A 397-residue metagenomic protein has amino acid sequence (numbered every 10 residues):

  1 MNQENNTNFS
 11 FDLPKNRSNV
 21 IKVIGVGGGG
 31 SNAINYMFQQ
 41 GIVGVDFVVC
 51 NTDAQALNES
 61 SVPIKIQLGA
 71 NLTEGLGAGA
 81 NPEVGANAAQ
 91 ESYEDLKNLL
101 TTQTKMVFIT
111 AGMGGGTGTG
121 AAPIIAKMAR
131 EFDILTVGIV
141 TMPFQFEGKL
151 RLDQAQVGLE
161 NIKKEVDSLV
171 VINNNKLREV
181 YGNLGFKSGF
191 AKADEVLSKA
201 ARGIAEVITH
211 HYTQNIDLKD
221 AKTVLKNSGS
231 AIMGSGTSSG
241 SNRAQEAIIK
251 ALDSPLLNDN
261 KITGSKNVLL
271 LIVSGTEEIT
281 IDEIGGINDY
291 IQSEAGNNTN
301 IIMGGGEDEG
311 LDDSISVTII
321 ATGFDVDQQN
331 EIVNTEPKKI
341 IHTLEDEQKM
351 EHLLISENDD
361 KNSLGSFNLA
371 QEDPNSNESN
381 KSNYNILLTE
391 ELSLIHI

Functional and structural regions predicted by a protein language model:
M1-M113, T117-D194, A200, K219-K222 (+3 more regions): A cross-family phosphate/adenosyl-ligand binding-site feature
N2-N16, G286, E294-I395: Long, low-complexity intrinsically disordered linkers/tails
G29, K176-Q329, F367-N368, E372: Glycine-rich phosphate/diphosphate-binding loops and the adjacent beta-loop-alpha structural elements that coordinate
Q40-V43, I125, G286-I287, T335-K338: Glycine-rich, phosphate-binding/catalytic loops in enzymes
S60-V62, P82-N87, Q103-T104, F144-E147 (+5 more regions): Low-complexity, flexible helical/coil segments
T136-I139, D289-Y290, T335: Compositionally biased, low-hydrophobicity segments enriched in charged and small polar residues
V170, Q214, I386: Residues that recognize and position ribonucleotide moieties
